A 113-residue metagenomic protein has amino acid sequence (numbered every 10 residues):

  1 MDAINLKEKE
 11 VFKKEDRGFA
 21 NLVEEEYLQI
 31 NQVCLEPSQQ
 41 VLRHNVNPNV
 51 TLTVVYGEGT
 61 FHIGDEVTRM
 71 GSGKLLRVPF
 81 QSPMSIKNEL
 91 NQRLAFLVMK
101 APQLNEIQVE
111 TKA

Functional and structural regions predicted by a protein language model:
M1-Y27, L76, T111-A113: A short, N-terminal "cap"/entry segment at the start of jelly-roll beta-barrel domains of the cupin/DSBH fold
D16, N31-V46: Conserved short histidine dyad/triad with adjacent acidic residue
V41-R43, F61-H62, V78, M84-L90: Short beta-strand His + acidic residue motifs that chelate non-heme Fe in jelly-roll/DSBH and cupin folds
P48-G59, G64: Glycine- and acidic-residue-biased ligand/ion/polar-headgroup-sensing regions
E58-T60, V67, P83, R93: Structural motif
D65-F80: Short acidic-glycine-tyrosine-enriched beta hairpin
F80-N105: Ligand-binding loop in jelly-roll beta-barrel domains
